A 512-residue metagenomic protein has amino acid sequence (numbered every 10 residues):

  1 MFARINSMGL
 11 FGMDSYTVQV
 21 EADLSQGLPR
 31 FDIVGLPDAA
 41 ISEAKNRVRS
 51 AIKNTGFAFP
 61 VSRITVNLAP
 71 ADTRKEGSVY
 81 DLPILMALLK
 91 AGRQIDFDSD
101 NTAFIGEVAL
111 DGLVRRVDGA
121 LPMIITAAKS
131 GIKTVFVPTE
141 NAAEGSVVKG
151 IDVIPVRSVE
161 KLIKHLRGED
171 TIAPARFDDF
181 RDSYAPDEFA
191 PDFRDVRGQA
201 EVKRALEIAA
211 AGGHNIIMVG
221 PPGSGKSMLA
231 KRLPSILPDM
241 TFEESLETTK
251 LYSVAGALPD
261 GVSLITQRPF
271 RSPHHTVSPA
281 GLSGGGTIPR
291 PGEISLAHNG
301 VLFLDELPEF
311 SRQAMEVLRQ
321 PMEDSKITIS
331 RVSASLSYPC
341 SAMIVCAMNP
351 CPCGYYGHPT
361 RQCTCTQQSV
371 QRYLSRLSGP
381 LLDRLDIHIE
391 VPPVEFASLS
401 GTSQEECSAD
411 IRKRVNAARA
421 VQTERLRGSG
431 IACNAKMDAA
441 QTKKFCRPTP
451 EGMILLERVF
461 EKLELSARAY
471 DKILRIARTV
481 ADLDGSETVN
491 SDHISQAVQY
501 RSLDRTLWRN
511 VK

Functional and structural regions predicted by a protein language model:
M1-I217, S224-S227, S330, Y470 (+1 more regions): Peripheral, non-AAA+ core regions of ATP-driven protein-machinery
V18-L24, L282, D386-I389: Short beta-strand elements
A40-K45, A58-P60, N67-G77, I288-P289 (+1 more regions): Basic, amphipathic alpha-helical bundle interface domains used for macromolecular binding and assembly
D111, L304-S311, G354: Catalytic P-loop NTPase motifs of RecA-like helicase/translocase cores
D170-I208, G212, D239-I294: P-loop NTPase nucleotide-binding/switch module
I217-P259, D324: Walker A/P-loop
N299, D305-E306, V317: Walker B catalytic acidic pair
